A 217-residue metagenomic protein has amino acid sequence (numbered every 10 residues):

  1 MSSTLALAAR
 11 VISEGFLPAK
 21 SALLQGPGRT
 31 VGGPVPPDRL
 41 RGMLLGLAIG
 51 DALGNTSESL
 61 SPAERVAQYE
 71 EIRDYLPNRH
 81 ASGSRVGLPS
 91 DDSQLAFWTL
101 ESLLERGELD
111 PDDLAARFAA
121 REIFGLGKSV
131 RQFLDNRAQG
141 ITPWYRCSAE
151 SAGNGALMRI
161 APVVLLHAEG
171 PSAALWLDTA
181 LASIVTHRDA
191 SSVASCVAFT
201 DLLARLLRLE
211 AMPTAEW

Functional and structural regions predicted by a protein language model:
M1-W217: Structured, active/binding-site neighborhoods that engage oxygen-rich ligands
